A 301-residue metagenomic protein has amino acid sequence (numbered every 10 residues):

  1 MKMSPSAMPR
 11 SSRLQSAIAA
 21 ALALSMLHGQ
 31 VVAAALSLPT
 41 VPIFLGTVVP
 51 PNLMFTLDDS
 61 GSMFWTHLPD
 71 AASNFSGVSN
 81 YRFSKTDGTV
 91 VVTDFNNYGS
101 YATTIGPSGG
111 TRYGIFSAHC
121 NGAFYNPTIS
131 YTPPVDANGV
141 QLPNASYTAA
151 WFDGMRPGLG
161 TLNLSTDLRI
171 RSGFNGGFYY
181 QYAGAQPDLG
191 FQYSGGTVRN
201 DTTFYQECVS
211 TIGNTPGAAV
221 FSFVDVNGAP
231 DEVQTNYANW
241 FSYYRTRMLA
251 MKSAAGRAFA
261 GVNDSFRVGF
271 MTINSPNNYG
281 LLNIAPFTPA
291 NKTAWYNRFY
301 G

Functional and structural regions predicted by a protein language model:
M1, A20-A21, M54-T56: Generic low-polarity alpha-helical segments
M1-S12: N-terminal secretory signal peptides that target proteins for export/translocation
R10-L22: Sec-dependent N-terminal signal peptides
A23-L27, S60: Residues within alpha-helical transmembrane segments of multi-pass membrane proteins, especially transporters, ion
L27-A33: Sec/Tat signal peptide C-region and signal peptidase I cleavage site
A34-G301: Extended N-terminal export/anchoring regions of large proteins
